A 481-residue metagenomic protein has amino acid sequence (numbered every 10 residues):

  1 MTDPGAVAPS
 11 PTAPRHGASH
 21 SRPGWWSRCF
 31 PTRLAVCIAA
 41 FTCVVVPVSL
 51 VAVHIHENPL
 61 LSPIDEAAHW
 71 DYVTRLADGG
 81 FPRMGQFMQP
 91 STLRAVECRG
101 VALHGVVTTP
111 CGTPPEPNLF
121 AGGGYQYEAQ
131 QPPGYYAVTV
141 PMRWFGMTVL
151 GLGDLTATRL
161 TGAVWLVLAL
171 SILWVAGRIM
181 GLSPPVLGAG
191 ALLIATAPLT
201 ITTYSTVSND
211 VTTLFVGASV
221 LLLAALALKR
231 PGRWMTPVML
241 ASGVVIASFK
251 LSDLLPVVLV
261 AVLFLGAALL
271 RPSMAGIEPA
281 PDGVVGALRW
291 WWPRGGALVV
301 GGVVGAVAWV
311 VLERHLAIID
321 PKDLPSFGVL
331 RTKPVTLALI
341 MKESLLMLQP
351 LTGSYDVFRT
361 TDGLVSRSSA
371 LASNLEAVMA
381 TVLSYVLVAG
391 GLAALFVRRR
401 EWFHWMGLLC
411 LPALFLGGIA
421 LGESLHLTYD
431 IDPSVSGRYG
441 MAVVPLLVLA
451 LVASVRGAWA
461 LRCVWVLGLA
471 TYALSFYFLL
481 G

Functional and structural regions predicted by a protein language model:
M1-A52, L61, V285-G302, A458-W465: Start-transfer (signal-anchor) and selected internal transmembrane alpha helices of multi-pass inner/ER membrane
A77-T158: Interfacial juxtamembrane loops and adjacent helix segments that form the catalytic/substrate-binding surfaces
P141, T156-G181: Transmembrane-helix motifs of polytopic, lipid-linked glycan transferases
V149-G153, L173-T196: Transmembrane-helix signature of polytopic, membrane-embedded enzymes that assemble or transfer cell-envelope glycans
I179, P231, M274-G296, G390-A413: Membrane-interface helix-loop-helix junctions at transmembrane boundaries of multi-pass membrane enzymes, predominantly
A227-K229, P256-G302, I319: Perimembrane helix-loop-helix junctions
M235-L251, P256-V262: Membrane-interface alpha helices of multi-pass inner-membrane proteins
G286-L288, E313-A394: Membrane-lumen/periplasm interface segments of multi-pass, membrane-embedded glycan/lipid transferases
